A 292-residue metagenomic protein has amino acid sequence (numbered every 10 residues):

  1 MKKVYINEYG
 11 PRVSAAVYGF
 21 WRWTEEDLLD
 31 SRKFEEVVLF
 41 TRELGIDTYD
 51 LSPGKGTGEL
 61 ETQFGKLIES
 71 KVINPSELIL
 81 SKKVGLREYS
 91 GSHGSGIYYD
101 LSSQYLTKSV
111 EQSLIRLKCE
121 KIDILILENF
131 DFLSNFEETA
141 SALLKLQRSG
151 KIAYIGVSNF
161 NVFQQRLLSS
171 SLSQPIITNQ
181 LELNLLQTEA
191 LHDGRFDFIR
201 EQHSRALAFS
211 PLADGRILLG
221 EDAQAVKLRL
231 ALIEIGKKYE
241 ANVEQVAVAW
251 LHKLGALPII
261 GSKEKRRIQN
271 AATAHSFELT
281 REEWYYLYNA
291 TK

Functional and structural regions predicted by a protein language model:
M1-L78, G215: N-terminal binding-site loop/beta-alpha segment at the start of enzyme catalytic domains that lines or forms
N7-G10, E43, G65-I79, L114-K118 (+3 more regions): Acidic (Asp/Glu)-rich catalytic clusters
W21-R32, S92-Q104, E128: Active-site mouth loops of central-metabolism enzymes
L28-T41, L101-L117, F163-Q165: Short, acidic/polar
I46, C119-I122, I152: A structural motif
K71, P75-L101: Structural motif corresponding to the early beta-alpha repeats
L114-L133: Active-site groove signature of glycoside hydrolases
F130-K292: Beta/alpha (TIM)-barrel catalytic core signal, keyed to glycine-rich beta->alpha loops juxtaposed to Asp/Glu that bind
